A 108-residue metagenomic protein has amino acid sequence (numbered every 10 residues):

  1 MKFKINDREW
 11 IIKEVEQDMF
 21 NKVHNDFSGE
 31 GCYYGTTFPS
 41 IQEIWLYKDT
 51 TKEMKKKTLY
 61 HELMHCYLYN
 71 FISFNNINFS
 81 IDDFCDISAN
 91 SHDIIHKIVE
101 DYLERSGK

Functional and structural regions predicted by a protein language model:
M1-M54, N70-K108: Metalloprotease/metallohydrolase-associated module, dominated by Zn2+-dependent proteases
K57-Y69: Active-site recognition of the HExxH zinc-binding catalytic motif
